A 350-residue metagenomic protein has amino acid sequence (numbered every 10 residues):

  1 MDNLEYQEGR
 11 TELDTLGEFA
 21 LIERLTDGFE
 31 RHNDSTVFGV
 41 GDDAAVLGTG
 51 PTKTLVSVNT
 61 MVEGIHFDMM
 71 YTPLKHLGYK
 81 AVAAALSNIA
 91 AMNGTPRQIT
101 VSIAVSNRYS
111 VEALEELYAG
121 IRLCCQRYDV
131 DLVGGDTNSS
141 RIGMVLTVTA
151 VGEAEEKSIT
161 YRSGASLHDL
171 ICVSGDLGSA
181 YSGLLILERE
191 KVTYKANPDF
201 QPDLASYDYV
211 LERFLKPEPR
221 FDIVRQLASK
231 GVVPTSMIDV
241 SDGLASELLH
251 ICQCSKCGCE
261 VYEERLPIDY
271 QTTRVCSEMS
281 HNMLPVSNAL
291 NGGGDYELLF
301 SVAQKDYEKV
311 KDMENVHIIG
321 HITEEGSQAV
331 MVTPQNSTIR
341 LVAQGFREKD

Functional and structural regions predicted by a protein language model:
M1-P73, V101, D350: Extreme N-terminal cap/leader segments of soluble proteins
D2-A20, R24-E30, R108-D131, S139-L146 (+3 more regions): Glycine-/charge-enriched secondary-structure boundary and capping motifs
F38, M69-L86, R108-A119, K157: Glycine-rich anion/phosphate-binding loops
V46, A85, N93, L132 (+4 more regions): Residue-level signal for inorganic ion chemistry
P51, M61, R97-E190, H321: Glycine-rich anion-binding loops of enzyme active sites
L74-Q98, A119-R127, Q226, L244-I251: Small-aliphatic-rich amphipathic alpha-helix that forms the alpha element of a beta-alpha
G183-F200, L204: Short, compositionally biased
Q201-L249: Polyanion-binding loop/helix "lid" in catalytic or ligand-binding cores
